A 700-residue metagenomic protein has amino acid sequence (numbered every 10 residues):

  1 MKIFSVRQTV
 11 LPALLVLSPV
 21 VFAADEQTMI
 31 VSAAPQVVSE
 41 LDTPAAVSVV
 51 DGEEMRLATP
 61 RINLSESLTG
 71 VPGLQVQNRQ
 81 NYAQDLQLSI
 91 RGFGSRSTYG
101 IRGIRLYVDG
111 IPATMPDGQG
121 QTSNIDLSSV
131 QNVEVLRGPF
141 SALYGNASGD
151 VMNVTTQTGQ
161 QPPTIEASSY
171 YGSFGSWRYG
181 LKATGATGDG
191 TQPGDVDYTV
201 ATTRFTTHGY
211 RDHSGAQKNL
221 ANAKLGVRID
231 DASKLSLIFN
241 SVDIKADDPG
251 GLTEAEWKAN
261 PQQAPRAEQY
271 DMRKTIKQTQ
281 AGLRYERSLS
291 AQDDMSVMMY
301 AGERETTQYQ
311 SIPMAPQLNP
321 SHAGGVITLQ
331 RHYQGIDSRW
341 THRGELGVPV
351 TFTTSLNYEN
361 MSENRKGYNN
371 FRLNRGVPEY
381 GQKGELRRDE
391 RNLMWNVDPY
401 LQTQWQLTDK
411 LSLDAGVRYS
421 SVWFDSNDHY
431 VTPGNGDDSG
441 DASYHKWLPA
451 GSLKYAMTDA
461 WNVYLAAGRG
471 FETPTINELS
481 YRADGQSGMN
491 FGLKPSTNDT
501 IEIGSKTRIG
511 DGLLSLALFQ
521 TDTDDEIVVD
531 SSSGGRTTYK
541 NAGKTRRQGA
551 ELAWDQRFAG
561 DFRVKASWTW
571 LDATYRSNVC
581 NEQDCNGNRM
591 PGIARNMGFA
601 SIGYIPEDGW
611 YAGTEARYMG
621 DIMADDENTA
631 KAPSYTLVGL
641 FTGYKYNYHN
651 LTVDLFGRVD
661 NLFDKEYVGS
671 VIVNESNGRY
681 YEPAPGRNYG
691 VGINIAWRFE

Functional and structural regions predicted by a protein language model:
I104, I111-R137: Short acidic/polar hinge/loop motifs at secondary-structure boundaries that mediate gating or recognition
I125-S168: A beta-strand signature from Gram-negative outer-membrane beta-barrel systems, especially the internal plug domain
T164, Y171-T206, R211-P249, R273-D293 (+5 more regions): Transmembrane beta-barrel wall of Gram-negative outer-membrane proteins
T184, N240, L465, I501 (+3 more regions): Conserved C-terminal beta-signal and adjacent last beta-strands/turns of outer-membrane beta-barrel proteins
T184, T191, R284-E286, D294-I312 (+5 more regions): Membrane-embedded beta-barrel scaffold of Gram-negative outer-membrane proteins
K234-N240, K274-V431, K454-A456, L514-L518 (+2 more regions): Face-selective signature of the C-terminal outer-membrane beta-barrel domain
K245-A259, S362-N369, W423-Y430, D441 (+7 more regions): Surface-exposed extracellular loop regions of Gram-negative outer-membrane beta-barrel proteins, predominantly
W340-L346, Q406-L413, S421, L518-D522 (+2 more regions): Gram-negative outer-membrane beta-barrel transporters
